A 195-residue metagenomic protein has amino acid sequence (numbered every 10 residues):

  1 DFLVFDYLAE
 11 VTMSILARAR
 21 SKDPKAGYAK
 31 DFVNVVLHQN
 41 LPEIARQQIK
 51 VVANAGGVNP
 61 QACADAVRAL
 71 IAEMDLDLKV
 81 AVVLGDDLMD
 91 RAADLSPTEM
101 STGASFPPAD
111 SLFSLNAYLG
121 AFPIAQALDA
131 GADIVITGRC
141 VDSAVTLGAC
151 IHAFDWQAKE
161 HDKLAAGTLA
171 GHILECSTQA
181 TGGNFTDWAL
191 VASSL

Functional and structural regions predicted by a protein language model:
D1-L95, A104-P123: Metallocofactor- and cofactor-centric catalytic cores in central/energy metabolism, strongly enriched
M13-I15, A62, R91, T137 (+2 more regions): Short helix/loop capping segments that flank catalytic or ligand/cofactor-binding pockets
Y28, A72-L88, T146-A192: Catalytic or ion-translocation cores adjacent to nucleophile or general acid/base/metal-coordination motifs in diverse
V35-A45, S111-L128, K163-L195: Polyanion-binding loop/helix "lid" in catalytic or ligand-binding cores
V51-G56, V135-I136, C140, V145-L147 (+2 more regions): Long, contiguous hydrophobic alpha-helical segments, chiefly transmembrane helices and signal peptides
D94-G103, A130-A132, G183-A192: Short secondary-structure transition/capping segments
S101-D110, H152-Q157: Glycine/charged-rich beta-loop-alpha catalytic/anionic-binding loops adjacent to active sites
A125-K159: Charge-patterned, long linear interaction tracts outside catalytic cores
